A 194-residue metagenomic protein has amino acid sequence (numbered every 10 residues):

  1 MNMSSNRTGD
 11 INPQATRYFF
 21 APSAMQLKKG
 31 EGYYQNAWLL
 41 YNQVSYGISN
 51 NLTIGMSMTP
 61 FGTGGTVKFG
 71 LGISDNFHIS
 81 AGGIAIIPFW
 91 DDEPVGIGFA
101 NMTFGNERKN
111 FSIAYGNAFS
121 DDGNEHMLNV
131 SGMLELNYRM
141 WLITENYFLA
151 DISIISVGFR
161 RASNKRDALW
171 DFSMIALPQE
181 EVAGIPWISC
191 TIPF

Functional and structural regions predicted by a protein language model:
M1-K29: Compositionally biased alpha-helical segments
M25, Y46, F69-L71, T103-N106 (+3 more regions): Residue-level signature of outer-membrane beta-barrel architecture
Q26-N42, Y46-F61, G65-F69, N76-F89 (+5 more regions): Transmembrane beta-strand segments that form the barrel wall of outer-membrane beta-barrel proteins
P88-G96, F104: Non-catalytic interface/targeting segments
D92-P94, G123, E181-A183: Short, solvent-exposed loop/turn segments at conserved positions within beta-propeller repeat blades
V95-G98, E125-V130: Charged helix-capping and loop-helix junction motifs
N129-S131, I154-R160: Short glycine-rich, acidic/polar surface loops and turns
V157-R161, E181-F194: Outer-membrane beta-barrel "beta-signal"
